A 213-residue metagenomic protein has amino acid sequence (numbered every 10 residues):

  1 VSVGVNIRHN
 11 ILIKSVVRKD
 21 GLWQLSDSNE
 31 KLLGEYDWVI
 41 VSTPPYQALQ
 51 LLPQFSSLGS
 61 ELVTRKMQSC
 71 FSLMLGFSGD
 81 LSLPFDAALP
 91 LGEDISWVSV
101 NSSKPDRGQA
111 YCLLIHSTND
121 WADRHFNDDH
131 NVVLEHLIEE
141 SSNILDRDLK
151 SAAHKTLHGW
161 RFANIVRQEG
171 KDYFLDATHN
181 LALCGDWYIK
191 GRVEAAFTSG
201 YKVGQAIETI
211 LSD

Functional and structural regions predicted by a protein language model:
V1, I40-S42, L75, I115 (+3 more regions): Generic structural signal for small/hydrophobic residues in well-ordered secondary structure, especially within
V1-R8: N-terminal Rossmann-like dinucleotide/flavin-binding domain of flavoprotein oxidoreductases that bind FAD/FMN
H9-Q24: A conserved short coil-to-beta-strand element within the FAD-binding core of flavoproteins
L32-F85, R147-K150: Central helical "cap/lid" subdomain
M74-H125, V132, H136-L145: Active-site substrate-recognition segment that forms the wall of the catalytic cavity or substrate channel
E135-H136, S142-H179: Flavin (FAD/FMN) cofactor-binding core of flavoprotein oxidoreductases
D172-G204: Short FAD-binding loop at a beta-strand-to-alpha-helix junction that anchors the flavin cofactor in diverse
A206-D213: Active-site-proximal substrate-binding core of FAD-dependent oxidoreductases
